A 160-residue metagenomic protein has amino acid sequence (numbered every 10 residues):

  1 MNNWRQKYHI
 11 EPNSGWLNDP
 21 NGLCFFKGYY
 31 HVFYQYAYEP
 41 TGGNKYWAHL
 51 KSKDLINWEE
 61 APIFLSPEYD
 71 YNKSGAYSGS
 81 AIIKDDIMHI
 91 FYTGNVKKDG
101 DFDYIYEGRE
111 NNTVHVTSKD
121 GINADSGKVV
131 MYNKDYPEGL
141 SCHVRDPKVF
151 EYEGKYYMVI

Functional and structural regions predicted by a protein language model:
M1-I160: Beta-rich carbohydrate-recognition and catalytic domains
